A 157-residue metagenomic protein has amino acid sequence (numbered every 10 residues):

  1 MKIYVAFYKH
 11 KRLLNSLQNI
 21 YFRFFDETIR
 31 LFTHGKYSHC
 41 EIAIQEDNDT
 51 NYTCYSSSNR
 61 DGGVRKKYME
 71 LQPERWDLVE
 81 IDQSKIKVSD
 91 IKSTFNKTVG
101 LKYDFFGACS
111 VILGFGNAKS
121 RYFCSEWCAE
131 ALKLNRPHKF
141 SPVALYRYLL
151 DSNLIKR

Functional and structural regions predicted by a protein language model:
M1-R157: Cysteine-nucleophile amide-bond enzymes
